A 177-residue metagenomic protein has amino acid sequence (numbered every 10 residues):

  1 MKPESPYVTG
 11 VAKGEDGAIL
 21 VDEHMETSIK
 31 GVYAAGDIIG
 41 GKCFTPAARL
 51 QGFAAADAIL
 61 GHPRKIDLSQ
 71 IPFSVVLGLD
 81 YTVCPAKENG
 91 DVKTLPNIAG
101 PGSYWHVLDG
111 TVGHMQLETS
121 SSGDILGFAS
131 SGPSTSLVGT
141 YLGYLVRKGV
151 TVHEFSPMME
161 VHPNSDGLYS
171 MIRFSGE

Functional and structural regions predicted by a protein language model:
M1-A58: FAD-site-proximal beta/loop scaffold in flavoenzymes
K2, I38-S136, G167, R173-E177: Mid-to-C-terminal Rossmann-like scaffold of FAD/NAD(P)H-dependent oxidoreductases
Y7, S28, K87, V138-L142 (+1 more regions): Hydrophobic alpha-helical segments typical of transmembrane helices and their membrane-interface/capping positions
T9-A12, D109, Y141-Y144: Short, surface-exposed loop/helix-turn segments at secondary-structure junctions that function as lids/hinges flanking
I29, V112-H114, I125-F128, L142 (+1 more regions): Active-site lining segments that contact anionic ligands and/or coordinate catalytic metals
S134-K148: A short, polar/charged loop-to-alpha-helix boundary motif
K148-E177: Cysteine/selenocysteine-centered motifs that mediate thiol-based redox chemistry or coordinate metal-sulfur cofactors
